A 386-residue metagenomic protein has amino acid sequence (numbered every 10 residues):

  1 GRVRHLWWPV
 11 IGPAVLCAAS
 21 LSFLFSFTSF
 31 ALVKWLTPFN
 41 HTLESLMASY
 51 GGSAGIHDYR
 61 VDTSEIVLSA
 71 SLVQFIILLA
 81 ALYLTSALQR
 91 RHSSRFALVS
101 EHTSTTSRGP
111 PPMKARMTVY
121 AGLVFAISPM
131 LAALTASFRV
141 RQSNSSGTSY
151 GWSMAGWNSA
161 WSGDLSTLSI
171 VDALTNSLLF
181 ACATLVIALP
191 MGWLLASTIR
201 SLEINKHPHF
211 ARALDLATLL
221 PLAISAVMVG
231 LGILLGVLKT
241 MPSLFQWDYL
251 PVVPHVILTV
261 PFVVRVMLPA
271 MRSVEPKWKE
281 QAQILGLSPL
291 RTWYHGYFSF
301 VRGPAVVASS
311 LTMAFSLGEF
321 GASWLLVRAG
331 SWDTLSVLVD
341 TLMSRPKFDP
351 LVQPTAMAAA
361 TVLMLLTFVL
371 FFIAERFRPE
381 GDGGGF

Functional and structural regions predicted by a protein language model:
G1-I76, Y83-S86, A282-L285, L290-W293 (+1 more regions): Hydrophobic alpha-helical bundles that form the membrane domains of multi-pass transporters
R2, V61-S107, S197-N205, L268-K279 (+4 more regions): C-terminal transmembrane helix and the adjacent membrane-cytosol boundary/short C-terminal tail of inner/organellar
R2-T28, T118-M130, L220, I257 (+4 more regions): Transmembrane alpha-helices
W8, A70-L88, F138, S166-S201: Transmembrane alpha-helix signature in integral membrane proteins
P9, Q74-Y83, S104-T135, A211-T218: N-terminal signal-anchor/first transmembrane alpha helix
V33-I76, P111, S137, R141-S145 (+5 more regions): Interhelical loop and adjacent transmembrane-helix boundary motif in polytopic membrane transport permeases
V33-N40, S100-T106, V140-M154, S159 (+5 more regions): Membrane-interfacial helix termini and adjacent extracytoplasmic/periplasmic loops of multi-pass transporters
S104-Y120, L194-I233, K279, F386: Cytoplasmic-entry segments and transmembrane alpha-helices of multi-pass inner-membrane transporters
